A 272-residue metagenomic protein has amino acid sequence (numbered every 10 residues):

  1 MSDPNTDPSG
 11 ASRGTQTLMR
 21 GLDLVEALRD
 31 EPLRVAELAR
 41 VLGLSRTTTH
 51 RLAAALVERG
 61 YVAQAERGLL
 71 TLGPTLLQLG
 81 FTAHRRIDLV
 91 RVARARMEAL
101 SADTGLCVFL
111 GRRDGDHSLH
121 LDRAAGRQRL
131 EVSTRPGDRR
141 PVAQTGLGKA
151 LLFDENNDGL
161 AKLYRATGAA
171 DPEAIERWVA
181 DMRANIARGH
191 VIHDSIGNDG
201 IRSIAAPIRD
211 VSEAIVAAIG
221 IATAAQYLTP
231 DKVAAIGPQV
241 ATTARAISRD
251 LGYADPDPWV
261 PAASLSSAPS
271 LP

Functional and structural regions predicted by a protein language model:
M1-T6, S212, I219-G220, A224-P272: C-terminal effector-binding regulatory domain of bacterial HTH transcription factors
S2-R86, V90, R249-Y253: N-terminal helix-turn-helix
G14-L18, G73, R86, V90 (+6 more regions): Short, structured helix-loop boundary elements
V41, V92-D103, F109, A184 (+3 more regions): Amphipathic alpha-helical regulatory segments at dimerization interfaces that relay allosteric signals between sensory
V62-A63, L110-G111, I208: A structural signal for short hydrophobic beta-strand segments in well-ordered beta-sheet cores
T71-Y164: Amphipathic alpha-helical effector-binding/dimerization core of metabolite-sensing transcriptional regulators
R129-D199, A263, P272: Short, solvent-exposed recognition segments
D171-A244: Extended hydrophobic
